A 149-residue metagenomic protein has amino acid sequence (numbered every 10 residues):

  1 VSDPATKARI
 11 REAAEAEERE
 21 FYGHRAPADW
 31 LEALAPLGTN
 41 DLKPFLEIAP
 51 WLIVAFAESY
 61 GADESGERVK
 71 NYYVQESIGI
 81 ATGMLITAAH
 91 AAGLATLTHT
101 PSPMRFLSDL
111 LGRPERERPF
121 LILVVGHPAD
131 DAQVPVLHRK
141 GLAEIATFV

Functional and structural regions predicted by a protein language model:
V1-I78: Glycine/small-residue-rich phosphate/adenosyl-binding loop
R19-Y22, E117-I122: Short hydrophobic/aromatic-enriched beta-strand-loop microsegments
P36-D41, L107-D109, A132: Glycine-rich, charged/polar anion/phosphate-binding loops that engage phosphate groups from diverse ligands
P44-E47, R113-R116, L137-R139: Solvent-exposed alpha-helices and their adjacent loops that cap or buttress functional pockets in soluble metabolic
A49-W51, A92, P119-L121: Generic beta-strand structural signal
I53, S59-L110: Small-aliphatic-rich amphipathic alpha-helix that forms the alpha element of a beta-alpha
L107-F120: Short, electropositive alpha-helical surface patch
L121-V149: C-terminal helix-cap and adjacent tail motif
